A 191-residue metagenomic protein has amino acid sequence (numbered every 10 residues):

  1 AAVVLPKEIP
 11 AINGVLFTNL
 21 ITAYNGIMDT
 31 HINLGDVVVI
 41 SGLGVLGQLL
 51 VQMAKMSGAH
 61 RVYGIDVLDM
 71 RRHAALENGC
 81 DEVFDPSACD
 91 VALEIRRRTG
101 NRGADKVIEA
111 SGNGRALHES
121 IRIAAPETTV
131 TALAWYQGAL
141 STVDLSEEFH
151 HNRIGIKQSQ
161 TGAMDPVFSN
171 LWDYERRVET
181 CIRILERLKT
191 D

Functional and structural regions predicted by a protein language model:
A1-V3: Glycine-rich phosphate/adenylate-binding loop and adjacent beta-alpha elements of nucleotide- or dinucleotide-binding
K7-C89, L93: Mid-domain Rossmann-like dinucleotide-binding core that forms the NAD(H)/NADP(H) cofactor-binding site
F17-L20, D69, C89, N101 (+3 more regions): Electropositive phosphate-/nucleotide-binding environments in soluble metabolic enzymes
M28, A125, E186-R187: Residues at helix-coil transition
I32, H73, N78-K157: Glycine-rich cofactor phosphate-binding loops and adjacent beta1-alpha1 units of small-molecule cofactor enzyme domains
V45, Q137, A163: Short, glycine/serine-rich, charged loops/turns that create anion-binding and catalytic segments at active sites
I65-V67, A134, Q160: N-terminal Rossmann-fold cofactor-binding loop
R96-R97, N101, V143-D191: C-terminal substrate-binding/catalytic core of Rossmann-like NAD(P)-dependent dehydrogenases/reductases
